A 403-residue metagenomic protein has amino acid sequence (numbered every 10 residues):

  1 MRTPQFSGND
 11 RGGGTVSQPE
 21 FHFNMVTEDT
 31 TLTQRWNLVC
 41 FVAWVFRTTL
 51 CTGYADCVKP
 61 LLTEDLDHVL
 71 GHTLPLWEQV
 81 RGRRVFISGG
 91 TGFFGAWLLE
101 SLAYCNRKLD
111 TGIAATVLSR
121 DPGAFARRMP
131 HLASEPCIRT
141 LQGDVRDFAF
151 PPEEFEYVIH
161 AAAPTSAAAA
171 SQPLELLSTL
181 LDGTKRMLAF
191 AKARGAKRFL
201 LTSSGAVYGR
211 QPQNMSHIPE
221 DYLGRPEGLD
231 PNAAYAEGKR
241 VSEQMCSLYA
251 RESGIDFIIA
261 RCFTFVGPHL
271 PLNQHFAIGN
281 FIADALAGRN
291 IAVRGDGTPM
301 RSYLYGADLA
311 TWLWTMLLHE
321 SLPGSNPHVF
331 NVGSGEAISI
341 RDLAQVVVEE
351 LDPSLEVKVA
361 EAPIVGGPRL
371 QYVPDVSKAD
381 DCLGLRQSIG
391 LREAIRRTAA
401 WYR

Functional and structural regions predicted by a protein language model:
Q5, Q18, N24-D56: Short, low-complexity, charge-dense intrinsically disordered segments
Y54-D56, L61, A285-R403: C-terminal substrate-binding subdomain of Rossmann-fold SDR/epimerase-dehydratase oxidoreductases
Y54-Y157: N-terminal Rossmann/SDR dinucleotide-binding element
Q142-T179: NAD(P)H-binding glycine-rich loop region in Rossmannoid oxidoreductase-like domains and their noncatalytic homologs
R186-A233: Conserved Rossmann-fold NAD(P)-dependent oxidoreductase catalytic core, especially the SDR/UDP-sugar
S204, E243-P268, G279: Conserved beta-loop-beta element that borders a ligand/cofactor-binding pocket
P231-N232, F263-H275, D296-A307, E336: Glycine-rich "substrate-gating" loop/helix at the edge of Rossmann-like oxidoreductase active sites
G238: Active-site helix of classical SDR
